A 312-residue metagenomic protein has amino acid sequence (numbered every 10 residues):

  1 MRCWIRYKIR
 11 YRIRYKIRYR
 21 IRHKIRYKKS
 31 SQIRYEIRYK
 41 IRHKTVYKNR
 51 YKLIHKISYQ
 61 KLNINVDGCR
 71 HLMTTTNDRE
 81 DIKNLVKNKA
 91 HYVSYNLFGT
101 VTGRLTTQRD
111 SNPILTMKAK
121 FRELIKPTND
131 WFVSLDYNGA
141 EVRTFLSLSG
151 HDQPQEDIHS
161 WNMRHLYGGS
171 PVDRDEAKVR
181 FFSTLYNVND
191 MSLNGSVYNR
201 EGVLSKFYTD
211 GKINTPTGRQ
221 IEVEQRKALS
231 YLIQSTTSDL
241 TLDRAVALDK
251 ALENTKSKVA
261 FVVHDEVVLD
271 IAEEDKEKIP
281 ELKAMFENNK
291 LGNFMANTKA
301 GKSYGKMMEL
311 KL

Functional and structural regions predicted by a protein language model:
M1-R10, R14, R18-L312: Conserved catalytic core of nucleotide polymerization and phosphodiester-bond processing enzymes
